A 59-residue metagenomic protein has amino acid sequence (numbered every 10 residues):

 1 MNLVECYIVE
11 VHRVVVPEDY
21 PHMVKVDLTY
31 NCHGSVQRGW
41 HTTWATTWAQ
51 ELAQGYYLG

Functional and structural regions predicted by a protein language model:
M1-T29: N-terminal acidic leader/helix
H12, G34-H41: Extended, alpha-helix-rich binding/interface surfaces that flank or overlap catalytic cores and mediate recognition
P17, W44-A45: Alpha-helix initiation/capping motif
E18-Y20, H33-S35, Q50: A generic structural signal for short, solvent-exposed coil/turn residues that cap or connect secondary-structure
Y30-C32, A45: Non-catalytic surface loops within mature trypsin-like serine protease
G39-W40, T47-G59: Acidic, low-complexity intrinsically disordered segments
